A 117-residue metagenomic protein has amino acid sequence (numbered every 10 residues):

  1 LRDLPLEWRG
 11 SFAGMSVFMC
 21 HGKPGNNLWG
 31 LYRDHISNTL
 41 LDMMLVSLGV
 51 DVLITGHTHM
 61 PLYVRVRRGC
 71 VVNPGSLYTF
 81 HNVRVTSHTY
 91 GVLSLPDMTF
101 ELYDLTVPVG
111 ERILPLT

Functional and structural regions predicted by a protein language model:
L1-D3, T55-H57, R84-T86: Short solvent-exposed loop/turn micro-motifs enriched in small/polar/acidic residues
L1-V52: Conserved catalytic scaffold of divalent metal-dependent phosphoesterases
P5-R9, M60-P61, H88-Y90: Short, acidic/polar N-cap/turn motifs at the starts of alpha helices
M19-C20, D51-H57, V71-G75: Active-site neighborhood of phospho(di)ester-bond hydrolases with catalytic His/Asp-centered motifs
G25-N26, D42-V46, L62-V66, V72-P74: N-terminal start-of-chain detector that recognizes signal peptides and the immediate post-cleavage beginning
G25-N27, V52-R65, T79-N82: Active-site environment of divalent metal-dependent phosphoester hydrolases
V64-T117: Acidic, His/Gly-rich catalytic cores of divalent-metal-dependent hydrolytic chemistry
